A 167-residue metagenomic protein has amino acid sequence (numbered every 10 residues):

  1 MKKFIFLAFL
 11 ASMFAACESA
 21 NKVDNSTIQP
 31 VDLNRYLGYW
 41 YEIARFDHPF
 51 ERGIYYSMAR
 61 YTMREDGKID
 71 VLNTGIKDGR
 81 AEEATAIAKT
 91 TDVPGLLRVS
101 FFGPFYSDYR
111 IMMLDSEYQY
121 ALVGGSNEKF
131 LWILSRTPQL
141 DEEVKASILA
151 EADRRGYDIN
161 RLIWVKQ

Functional and structural regions predicted by a protein language model:
F4-M13: Sec-dependent N-terminal signal peptides
C17-Q167: A beta-rich soluble binding module of mature secreted/lumenal proteins
